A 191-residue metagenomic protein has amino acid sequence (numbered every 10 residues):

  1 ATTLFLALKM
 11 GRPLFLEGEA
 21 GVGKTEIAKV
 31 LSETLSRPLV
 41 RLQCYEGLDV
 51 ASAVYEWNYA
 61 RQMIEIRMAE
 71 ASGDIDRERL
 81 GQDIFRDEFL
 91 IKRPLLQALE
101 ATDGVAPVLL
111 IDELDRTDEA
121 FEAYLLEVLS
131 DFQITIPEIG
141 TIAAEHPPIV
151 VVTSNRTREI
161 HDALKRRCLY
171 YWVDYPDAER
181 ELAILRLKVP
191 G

Functional and structural regions predicted by a protein language model:
A1-G191: C-terminal regulatory/interaction module of P-loop NTP-utilizing enzymes
